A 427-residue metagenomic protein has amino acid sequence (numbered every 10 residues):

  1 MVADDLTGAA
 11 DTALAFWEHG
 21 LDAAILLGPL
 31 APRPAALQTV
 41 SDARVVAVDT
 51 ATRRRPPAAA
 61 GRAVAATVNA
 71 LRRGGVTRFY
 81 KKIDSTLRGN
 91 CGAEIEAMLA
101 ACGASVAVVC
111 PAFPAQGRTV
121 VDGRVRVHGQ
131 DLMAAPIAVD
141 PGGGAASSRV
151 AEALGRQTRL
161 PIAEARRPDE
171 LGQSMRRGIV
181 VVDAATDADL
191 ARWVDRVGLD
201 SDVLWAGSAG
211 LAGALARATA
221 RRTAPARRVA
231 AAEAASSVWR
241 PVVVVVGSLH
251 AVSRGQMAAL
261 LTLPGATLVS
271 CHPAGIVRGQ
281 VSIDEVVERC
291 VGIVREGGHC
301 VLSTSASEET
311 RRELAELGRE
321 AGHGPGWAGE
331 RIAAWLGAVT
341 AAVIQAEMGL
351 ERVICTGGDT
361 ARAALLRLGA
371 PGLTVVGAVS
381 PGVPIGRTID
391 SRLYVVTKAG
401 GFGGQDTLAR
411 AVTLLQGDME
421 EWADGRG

Functional and structural regions predicted by a protein language model:
M1-D42, R62, C110-A115: N-terminal basic/disordered segments at the start of proteins
T12-L14, N90-E94, R118-R126, R192-R196 (+5 more regions): Short acidic, glycine/serine/threonine-rich loops at helix termini
D22-A24, R44, R55-F79, I83-V197 (+2 more regions): Cap/lid and interdomain-hinge subdomains that line or gate substrate/regulatory clefts in soluble alpha/beta enzymes
L30-P32, L37, R54-N69, I332-W335: Glycine-rich, highly charged phosphate/nucleotide-binding loops
S41-A51, R295-G298, R387-W422: A structural-propensity feature for long, helix-poor, extended segments
R126-R289: Conserved, well-structured core segments that form the ligand-binding/active-site neighborhood of functional domains
I293, G297-T356: C-terminal structural cap/anchor segments
G349-R352, T356-R410: Conserved, well-ordered active-site substructure
